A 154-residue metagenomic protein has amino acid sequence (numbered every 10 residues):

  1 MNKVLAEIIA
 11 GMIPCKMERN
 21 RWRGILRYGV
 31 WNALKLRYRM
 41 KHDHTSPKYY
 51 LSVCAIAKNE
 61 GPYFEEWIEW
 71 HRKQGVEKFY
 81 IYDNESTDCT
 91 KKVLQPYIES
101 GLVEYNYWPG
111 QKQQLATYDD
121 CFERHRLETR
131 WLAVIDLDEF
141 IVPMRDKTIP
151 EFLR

Functional and structural regions predicted by a protein language model:
N2-E69: N-proximal low-complexity "stem/linker" segments adjacent to membrane-targeting elements
W67, K112-R124: Glycine-rich, basic loop-to-helix element that forms the pyrophosphate-binding segment of sugar-nucleotide handling
E69-K78: Short, acidic, metal-binding catalytic loop of nucleotide-sugar glycosyltransferases
D83-E99, G110: A conserved acidic beta->alpha catalytic loop
N84, G110, D136-L137, M144-R145: Short acidic donor-binding/metal-coordinating loop in glycosyltransferase active sites
P96-Y107, D120-E123, L127-R130, E151: Catalytic cores of eukaryotic secretory-pathway lumenal/extracellular enzymes that build and remodel glycoconjugates
C121, T129-V142: Short beta-strand-to-loop acidic/aromatic patch adjacent to the donor-nucleotide binding site
P143-R154: Conserved donor-nucleotide/metal-binding helix-loop-beta segment in metal-dependent transferases, i.e., the alpha-helix
